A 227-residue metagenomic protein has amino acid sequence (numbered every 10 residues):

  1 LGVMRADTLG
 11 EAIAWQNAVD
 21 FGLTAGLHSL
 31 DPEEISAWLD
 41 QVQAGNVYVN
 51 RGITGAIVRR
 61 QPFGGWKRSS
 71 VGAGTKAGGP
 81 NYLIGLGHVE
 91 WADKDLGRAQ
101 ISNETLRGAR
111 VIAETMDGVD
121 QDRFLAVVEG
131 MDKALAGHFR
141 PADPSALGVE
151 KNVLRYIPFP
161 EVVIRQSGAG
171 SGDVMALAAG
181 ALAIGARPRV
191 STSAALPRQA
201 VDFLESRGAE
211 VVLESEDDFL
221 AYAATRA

Functional and structural regions predicted by a protein language model:
L1-D143, L147-A227: Conserved C-terminal structural/oligomerization subdomain of aldehyde/semialdehyde dehydrogenase
